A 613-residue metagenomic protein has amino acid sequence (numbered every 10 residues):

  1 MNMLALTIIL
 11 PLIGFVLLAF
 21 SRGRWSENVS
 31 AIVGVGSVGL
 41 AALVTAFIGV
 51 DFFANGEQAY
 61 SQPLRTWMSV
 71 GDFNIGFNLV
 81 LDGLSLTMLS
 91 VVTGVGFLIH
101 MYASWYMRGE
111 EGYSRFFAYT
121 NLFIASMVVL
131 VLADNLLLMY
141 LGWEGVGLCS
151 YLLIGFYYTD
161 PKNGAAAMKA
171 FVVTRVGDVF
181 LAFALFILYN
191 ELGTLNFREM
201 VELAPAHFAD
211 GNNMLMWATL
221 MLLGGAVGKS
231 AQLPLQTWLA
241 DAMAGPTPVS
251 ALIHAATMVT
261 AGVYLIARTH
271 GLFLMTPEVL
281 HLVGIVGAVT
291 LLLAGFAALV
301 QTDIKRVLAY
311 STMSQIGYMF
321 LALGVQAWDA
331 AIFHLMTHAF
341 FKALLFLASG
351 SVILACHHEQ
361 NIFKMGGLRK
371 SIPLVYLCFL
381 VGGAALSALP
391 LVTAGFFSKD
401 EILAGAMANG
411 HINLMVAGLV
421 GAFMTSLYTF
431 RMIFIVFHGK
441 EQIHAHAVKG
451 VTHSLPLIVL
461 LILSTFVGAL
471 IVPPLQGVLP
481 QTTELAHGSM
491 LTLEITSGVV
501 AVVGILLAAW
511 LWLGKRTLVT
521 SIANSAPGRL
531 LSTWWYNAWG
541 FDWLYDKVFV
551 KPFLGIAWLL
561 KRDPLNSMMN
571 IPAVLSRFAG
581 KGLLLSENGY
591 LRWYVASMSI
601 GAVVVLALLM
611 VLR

Functional and structural regions predicted by a protein language model:
M1-I9, W25-I32, F73-V91, V129-G142 (+6 more regions): Membrane-entry segments of alpha-helical transmembrane domains in multi-pass membrane proteins
T7-G23, F97-L98, V227: N-terminal signal-anchor/start-transfer transmembrane helix
V16-Q62, L513: Hydrophobic alpha-helical membrane-insertion signals
G49-W67, V478, V519-N524: Interfacial/capping segments of alpha-helical transmembrane domains
Q58-L81, V201-H207, D546, A573-R577: Extracytosolic (periplasmic/ER-lumenal) interhelical loops and adjacent juxtamembrane/interface segments of multi-pass
D72, G477-T492, T517-R613: Aromatic-capped, Gly/Pro-kinked transmembrane alpha-helices
L84, S90, G94, L98-M139 (+3 more regions): Hydrophobic transmembrane alpha-helices and their helix-loop junctions in integral membrane proteins
I443-L506: Hard-cation-handling environments
